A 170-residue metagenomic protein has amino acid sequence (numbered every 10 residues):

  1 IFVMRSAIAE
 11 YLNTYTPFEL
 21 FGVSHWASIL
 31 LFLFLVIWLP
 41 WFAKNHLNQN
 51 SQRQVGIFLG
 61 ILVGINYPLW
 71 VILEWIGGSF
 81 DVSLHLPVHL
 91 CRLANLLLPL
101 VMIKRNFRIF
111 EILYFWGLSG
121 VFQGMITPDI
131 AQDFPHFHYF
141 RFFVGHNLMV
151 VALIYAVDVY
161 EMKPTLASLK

Functional and structural regions predicted by a protein language model:
R5-L33: Hydrophobic transmembrane alpha-helical segments in integral membrane proteins
W26-A43, L62-V71: Hydrophobic core of alpha-helical transmembrane segments in multi-pass integral membrane proteins
I37-W41, L98, M149-T165: Alpha-helical transmembrane segments in multipass membrane proteins, preferentially the mid-helix core
K44-G56, I103-I109, V159-L169: Membrane-interface helix-boundary motifs at transmembrane edges
Q54-I57, H85-L86, F110-L118: Cytoplasmic-side transmembrane-helix entry/capping segments in multi-pass membrane proteins
L62-I72, G117-D129: Aromatic-anchored segments of alpha-helical transmembrane domains
W75-V82, K104-R108, P128-F140: Membrane-interface helix caps and helix-loop-helix hairpins in membrane proteins
L86-L90, F140-V151: Membrane-interface loop-to-helix entry segments
